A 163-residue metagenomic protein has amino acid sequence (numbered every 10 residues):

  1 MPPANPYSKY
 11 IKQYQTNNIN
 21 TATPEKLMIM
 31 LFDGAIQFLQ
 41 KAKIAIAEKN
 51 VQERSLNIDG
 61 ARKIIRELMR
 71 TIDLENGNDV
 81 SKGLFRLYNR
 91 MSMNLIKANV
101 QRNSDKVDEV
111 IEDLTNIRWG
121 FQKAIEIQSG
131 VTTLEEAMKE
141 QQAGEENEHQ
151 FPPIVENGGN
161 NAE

Functional and structural regions predicted by a protein language model:
P2-D79: N-terminal leader/targeting segments and the first structural element of proteins
P2-N18, I111-E163: Short terminal interaction segments
I29-I36, S55-R62, F85-S92, D108-R118: Generic structural concept
Q40, D73, M93-I96, V100: A broad detector of the eukaryotic-type serine/threonine protein kinase catalytic domain
I65-L68, L95, F121: Hydrophobic recognition helices of helix-based DNA-binding modules
E67-I72, R86, Q141-Q142: Charged low-complexity stretches with an acidic bias
V80-L84: Secondary-structure capping and boundary motifs in well-ordered enzyme cores
L95-I111: Amphipathic, charged alpha-helical scaffolds that flank and support histidine-based chemistry in signaling
